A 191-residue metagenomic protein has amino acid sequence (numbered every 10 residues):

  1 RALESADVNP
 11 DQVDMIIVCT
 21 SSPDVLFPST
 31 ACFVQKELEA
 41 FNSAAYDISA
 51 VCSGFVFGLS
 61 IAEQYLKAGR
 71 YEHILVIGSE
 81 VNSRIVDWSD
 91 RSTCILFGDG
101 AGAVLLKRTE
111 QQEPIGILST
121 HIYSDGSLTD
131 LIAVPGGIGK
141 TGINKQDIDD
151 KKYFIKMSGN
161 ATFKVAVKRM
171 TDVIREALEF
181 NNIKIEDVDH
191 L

Functional and structural regions predicted by a protein language model:
R1-D14, D172-D189: Phosphate/pyrophosphate-binding loops at sites that engage ATP/ADP/AMP, CoA/4′-phosphopantetheine, polyphosphate
A2, V13-I16, V34, G58 (+5 more regions): Buried hydrophobic positions in well-ordered alpha/beta secondary-structure cores of metabolic enzymes
Q12-I17, K36-S49, S83-S89: Glycine/charged-rich beta-loop-alpha catalytic/anionic-binding loops adjacent to active sites
C19, S49, I74-E80, G98 (+2 more regions): Short beta-strand segments
C19-V25, V188-L191: Glycine-rich phosphate-binding loops at beta-strand->alpha-helix junctions
S21-I74: Conserved catalytic cysteine-centered active-site region of acyl-thioester-dependent Claisen-condensing enzymes
Y65-A101: Flexible, glycine-rich active-site loops centered on histidine and acidic residues that chelate a metal or position
D90-K164, K168, D172-R175: Condensing-enzyme catalytic core mediating Claisen C-C bond formation in acyl metabolism
